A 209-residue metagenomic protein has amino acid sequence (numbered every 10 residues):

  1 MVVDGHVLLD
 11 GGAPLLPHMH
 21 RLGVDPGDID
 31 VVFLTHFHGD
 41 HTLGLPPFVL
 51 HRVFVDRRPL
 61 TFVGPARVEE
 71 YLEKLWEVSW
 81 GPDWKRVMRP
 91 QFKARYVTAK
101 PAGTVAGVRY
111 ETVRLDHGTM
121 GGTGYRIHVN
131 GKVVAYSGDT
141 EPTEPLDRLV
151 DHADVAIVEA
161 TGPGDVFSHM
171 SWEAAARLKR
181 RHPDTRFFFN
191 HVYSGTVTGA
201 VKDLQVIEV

Functional and structural regions predicted by a protein language model:
M1-A135, T185, S194, T198-E208: Binuclear metal-dependent hydrolase catalytic cores
E141-V209: Cap/insert and terminal regions of metallo-dependent hydrolase folds
